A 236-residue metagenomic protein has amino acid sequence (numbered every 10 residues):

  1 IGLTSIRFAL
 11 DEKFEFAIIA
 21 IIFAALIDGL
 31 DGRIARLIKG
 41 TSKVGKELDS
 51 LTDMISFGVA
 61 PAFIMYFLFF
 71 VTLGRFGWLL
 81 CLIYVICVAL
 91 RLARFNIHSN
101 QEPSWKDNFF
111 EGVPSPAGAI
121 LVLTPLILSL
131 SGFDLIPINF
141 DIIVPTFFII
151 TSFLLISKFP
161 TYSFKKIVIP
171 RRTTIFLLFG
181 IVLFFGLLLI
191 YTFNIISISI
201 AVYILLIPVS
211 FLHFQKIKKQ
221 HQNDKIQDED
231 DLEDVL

Functional and structural regions predicted by a protein language model:
I1-E47, W78-V88: Membrane-embedded alpha-helical segments that form the functional core of polytopic membrane enzymes, especially those
I1-T4, D31, V59, C87-L90 (+3 more regions): Membrane-embedded alpha-helical transmembrane segments of multi-pass integral membrane proteins
T4-I19, I55, V59-C81, T124-I143 (+1 more regions): Helix-coil boundary and interhelical linker segments in multi-pass alpha-helical membrane proteins
L10-D11, L37-T41, F69-T72, N96-N100 (+3 more regions): Transmembrane helix-loop junctions in multipass membrane proteins, especially transporters and channels
L30-L37, A89-I97, S157, P208-Q220: Juxtamembrane membrane-interface segments at transmembrane alpha-helix termini
A35-M54, E102-V113: Juxtamembrane helix-capping/reentrant segments at transmembrane boundaries
I55-Q101, D107, V113, A117-I120 (+5 more regions): Alpha-helical transmembrane segments
D107-L236: C-terminal membrane-associated helical module and adjoining short loops/tails
